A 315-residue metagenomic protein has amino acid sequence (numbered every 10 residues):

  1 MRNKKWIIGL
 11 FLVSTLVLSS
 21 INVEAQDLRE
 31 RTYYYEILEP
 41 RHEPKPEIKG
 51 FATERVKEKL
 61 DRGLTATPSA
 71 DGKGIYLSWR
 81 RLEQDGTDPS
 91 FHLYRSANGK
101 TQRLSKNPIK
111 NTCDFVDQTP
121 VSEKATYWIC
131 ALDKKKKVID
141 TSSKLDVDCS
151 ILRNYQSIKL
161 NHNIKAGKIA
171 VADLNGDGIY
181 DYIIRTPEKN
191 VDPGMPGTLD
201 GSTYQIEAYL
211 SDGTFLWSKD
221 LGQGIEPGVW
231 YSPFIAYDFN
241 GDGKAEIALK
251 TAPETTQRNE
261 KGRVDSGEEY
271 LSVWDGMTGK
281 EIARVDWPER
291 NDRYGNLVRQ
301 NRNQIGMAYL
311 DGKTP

Functional and structural regions predicted by a protein language model:
M1-L10: Bacterial N-terminal signal peptides that target proteins for export
G9-S19: Bacterial N-terminal signal peptides
S19-R29: Sec-dependent signal peptide cleavage junction
L28-G50: A eukaryote-biased signal for short, well-structured alpha-helical docking elements
H42-K59, G74, R81-G86, S96-G99 (+1 more regions): Beta-propeller-forming repeat regions
T67-D71: Short, solvent-exposed loop/linker segments at the N-terminal edge of repeated beta-sheet extracellular domains
